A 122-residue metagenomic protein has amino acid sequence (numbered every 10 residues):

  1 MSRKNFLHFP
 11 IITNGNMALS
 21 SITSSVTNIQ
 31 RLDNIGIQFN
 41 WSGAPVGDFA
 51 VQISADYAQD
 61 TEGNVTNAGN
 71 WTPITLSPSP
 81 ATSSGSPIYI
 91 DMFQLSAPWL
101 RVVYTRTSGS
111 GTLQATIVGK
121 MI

Functional and structural regions predicted by a protein language model:
M1-N16, V118-I122: Short, intrinsically disordered N-terminal pre-domain segments
K4, F49, V103-M121: Edge beta-strands of jelly-roll/beta-sandwich modules across compartments, strongly enriched in secreted/luminal
I12-Q30, G43-F49, Y57-E62, N67 (+2 more regions): Surface-exposed ligand/attachment interfaces on beta-rich extracellular proteins
L32-F39, F93-T112: Noncatalytic modules at the cell exterior or secretory-pathway interfaces, chiefly beta-strand-rich lectin/adhesion
I53-Q59, G119-M121: Residue-level signal for short segments within beta-strands and strand-turn junctions of well-structured beta-sheet
I74: Non-catalytic beta/alpha edge segments that cap or flank active sites
